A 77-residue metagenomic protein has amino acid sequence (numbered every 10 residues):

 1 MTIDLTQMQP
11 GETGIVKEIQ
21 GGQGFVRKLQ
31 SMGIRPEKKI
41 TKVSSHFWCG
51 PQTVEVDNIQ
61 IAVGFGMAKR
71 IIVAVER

Functional and structural regions predicted by a protein language model:
M1-T2, G24-K28, K39: Short alpha-helix capping/helix-loop boundary micro-motifs
I3, C49-R77: C-terminal structural segments of small proteins and small subunits
L5, L29-G33: Short, surface-exposed secondary-structure edge patches
M8-P10, E76-R77: Extended, low-hydrophobicity, polar/charged segments
